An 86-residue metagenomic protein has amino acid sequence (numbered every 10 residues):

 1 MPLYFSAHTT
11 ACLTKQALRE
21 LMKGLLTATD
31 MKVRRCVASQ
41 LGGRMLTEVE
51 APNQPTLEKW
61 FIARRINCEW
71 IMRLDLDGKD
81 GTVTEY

Functional and structural regions predicted by a protein language model:
M1-A28, S39-G43, P52-P55, L76-Y86: Short S/T/G/P-rich N-terminal loop/turn motif that feeds into the first structured element of a domain
T29, R64-N67: Short, structured coil segments at secondary-structure junctions
D30-V37, W70: A short linear hydrophobic-aromatic micro-motif
L57-I62: Charge-rich, low-aromatic oligomerization/scaffolding segments with amphipathic character
I66-K79: Conserved short beta-strand edge segments in small beta-sheet-based binding/regulatory domains
